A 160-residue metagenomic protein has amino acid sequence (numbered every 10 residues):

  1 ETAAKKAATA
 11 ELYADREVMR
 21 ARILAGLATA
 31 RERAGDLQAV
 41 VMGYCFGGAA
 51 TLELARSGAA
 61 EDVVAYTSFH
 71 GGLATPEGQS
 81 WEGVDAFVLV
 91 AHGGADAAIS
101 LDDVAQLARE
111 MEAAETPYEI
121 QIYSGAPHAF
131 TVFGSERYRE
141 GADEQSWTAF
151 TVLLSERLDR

Functional and structural regions predicted by a protein language model:
E1-R33, G134: Serine-hydrolase catalytic machinery in alpha/beta-hydrolase-like enzymes
L27, R33-Y44: Alpha/beta-hydrolase fold nucleophile elbow
V41-G43, F69, A91: Short beta-strand immediately N-terminal to the catalytic nucleophile in serine-hydrolase-like folds
G43-G47, T51: Gly/Ala-rich beta-loop-alpha elbow adjacent to hydrolase catalytic centers
E61-G72: A conserved short beta-strand
V84, V90-H92, D96: Short beta-strand/loop motif that positions the catalytic acidic residue of the alpha/beta-hydrolase fold
A97-D103: Conserved alpha/beta-hydrolase "acid-adjacent" motif
E112-R160: C-terminal catalytic histidine-bearing segment of alpha/beta-hydrolase fold enzymes
